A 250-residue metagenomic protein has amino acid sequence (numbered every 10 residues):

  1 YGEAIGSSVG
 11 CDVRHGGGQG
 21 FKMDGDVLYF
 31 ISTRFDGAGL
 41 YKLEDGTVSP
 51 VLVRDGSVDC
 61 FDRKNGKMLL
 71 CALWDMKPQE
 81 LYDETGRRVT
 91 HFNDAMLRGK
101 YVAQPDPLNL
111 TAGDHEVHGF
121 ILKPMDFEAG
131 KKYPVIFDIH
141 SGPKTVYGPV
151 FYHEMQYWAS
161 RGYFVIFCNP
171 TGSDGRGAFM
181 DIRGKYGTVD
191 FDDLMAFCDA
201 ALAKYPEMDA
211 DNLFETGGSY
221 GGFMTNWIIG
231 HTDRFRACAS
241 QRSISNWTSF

Functional and structural regions predicted by a protein language model:
Y1-Q19, D24, T33, L43-D59 (+1 more regions): Multi-bladed beta-propeller domains
G17, D36, S57, K77 (+1 more regions): Beta-rich catalytic cores
L28-I31, M68-C71: Residue position within the beta-strands of beta-propeller blades
T33-A38, L73, P170: Short loop/turn segments immediately following the C-termini of beta-strands
D36-K42, M76-D83: Structural motif
V58, M208-A210, F235-R236: Core-facing hydrophobic residues within beta-strands of well-ordered domains
F92-D211, T216-G218: Cap/lid segment of the alpha/beta-hydrolase catalytic domain
R176-G177, G222-F250: Hydrolase active-site cap/lid region
